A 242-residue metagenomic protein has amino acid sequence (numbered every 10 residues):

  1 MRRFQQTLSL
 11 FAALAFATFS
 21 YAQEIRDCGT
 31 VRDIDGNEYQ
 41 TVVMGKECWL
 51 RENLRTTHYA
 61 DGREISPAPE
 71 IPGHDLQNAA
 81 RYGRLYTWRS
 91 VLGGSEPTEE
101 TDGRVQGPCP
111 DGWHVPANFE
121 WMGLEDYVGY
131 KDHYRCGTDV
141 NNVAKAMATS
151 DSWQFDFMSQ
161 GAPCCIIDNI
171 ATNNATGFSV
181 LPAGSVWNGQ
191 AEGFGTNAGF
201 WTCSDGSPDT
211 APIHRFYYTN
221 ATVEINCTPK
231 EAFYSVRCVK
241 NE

Functional and structural regions predicted by a protein language model:
M1-I25: Bacterial Sec-dependent N-terminal signal peptides
Q23-E242: Conserved positions within compact, well-structured domain cores
